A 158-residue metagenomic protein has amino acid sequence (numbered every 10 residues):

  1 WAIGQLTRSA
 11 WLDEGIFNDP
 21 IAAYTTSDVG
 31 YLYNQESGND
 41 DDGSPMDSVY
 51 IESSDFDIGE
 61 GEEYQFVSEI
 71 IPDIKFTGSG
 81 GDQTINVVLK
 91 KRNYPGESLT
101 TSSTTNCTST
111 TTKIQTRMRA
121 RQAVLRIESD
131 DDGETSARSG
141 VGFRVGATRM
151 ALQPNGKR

Functional and structural regions predicted by a protein language model:
W1-R158: Beta-sheet repeat architectures centered on beta-propellers
